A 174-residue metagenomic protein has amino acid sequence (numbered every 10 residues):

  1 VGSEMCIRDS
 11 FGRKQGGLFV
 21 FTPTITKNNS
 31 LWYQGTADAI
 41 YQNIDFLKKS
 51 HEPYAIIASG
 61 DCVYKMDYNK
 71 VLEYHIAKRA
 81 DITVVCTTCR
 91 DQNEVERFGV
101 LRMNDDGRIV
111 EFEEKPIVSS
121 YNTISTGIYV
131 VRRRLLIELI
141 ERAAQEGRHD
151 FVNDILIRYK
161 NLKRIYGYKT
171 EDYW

Functional and structural regions predicted by a protein language model:
V1-I7: Short, small-residue-biased leader/transition segments that mark boundaries at the very start of proteins
G12-D105, V130, E138-R142: Conserved beta-loop-beta/alpha segment of the NTase-like Rossmann-fold superfamily that binds/positions NTPs
K48, E52, I56, V63 (+4 more regions): Catalytic-core segments of class I nucleotidyltransferases/pyrophosphorylases that form NMP-activated intermediates
